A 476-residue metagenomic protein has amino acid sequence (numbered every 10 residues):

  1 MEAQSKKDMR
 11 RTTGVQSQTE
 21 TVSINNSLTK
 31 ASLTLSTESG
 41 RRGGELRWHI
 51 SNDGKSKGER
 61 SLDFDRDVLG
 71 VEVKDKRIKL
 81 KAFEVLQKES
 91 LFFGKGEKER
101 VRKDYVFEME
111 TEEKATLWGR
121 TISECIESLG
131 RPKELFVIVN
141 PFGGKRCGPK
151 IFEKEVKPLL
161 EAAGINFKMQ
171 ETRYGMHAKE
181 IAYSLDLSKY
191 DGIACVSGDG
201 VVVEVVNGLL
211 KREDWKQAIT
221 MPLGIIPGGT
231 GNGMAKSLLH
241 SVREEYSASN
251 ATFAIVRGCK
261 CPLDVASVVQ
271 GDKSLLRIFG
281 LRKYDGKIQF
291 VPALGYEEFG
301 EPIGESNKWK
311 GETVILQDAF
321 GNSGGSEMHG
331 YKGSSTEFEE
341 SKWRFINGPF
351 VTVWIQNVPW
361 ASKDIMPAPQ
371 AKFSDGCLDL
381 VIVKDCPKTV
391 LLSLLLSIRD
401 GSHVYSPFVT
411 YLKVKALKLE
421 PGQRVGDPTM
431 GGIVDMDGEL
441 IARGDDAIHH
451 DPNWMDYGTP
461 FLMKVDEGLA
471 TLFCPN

Functional and structural regions predicted by a protein language model:
E2-V196, V203, N207-L210, N250: ATP/NTP phosphate-donor binding region
L33, L46, W118, L135-N140 (+16 more regions): Structural signal for hydrophobic/aromatic residues that build the beta-strand cores of folded beta-sheet domains
D53, V85-Q87, F142-G144, Y174-G175 (+9 more regions): Conserved beta-strand elements of beta-rich interaction domains across eukaryotes, especially beta-propellers
A115-T116, G422-N476: Generic C-terminus detector
K150, A162, T172-Y174, L187 (+1 more regions): Catalytic core of DAGKc-family lipid kinases
A251, I255-G258, P262, L275-I288 (+2 more regions): Catalytic phosphate-donor-binding core of small-molecule kinases
F350-T389: Active-site beta-loop-alpha substructure in enzyme catalytic cores, prototypically the cysteine-centered nucleophile
